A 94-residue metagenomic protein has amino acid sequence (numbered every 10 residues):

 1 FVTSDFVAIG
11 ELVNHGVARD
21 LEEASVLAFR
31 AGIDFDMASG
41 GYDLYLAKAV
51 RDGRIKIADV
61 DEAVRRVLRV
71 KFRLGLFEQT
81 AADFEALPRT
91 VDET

Functional and structural regions predicted by a protein language model:
V2-T3: Residue-level marker for buried hydrophobic side chains located in beta-strands that build the well-ordered beta-sheet
F6: Active-site metal-binding loops of divalent metal-dependent hydrolases
E11: Conserved active-site neighborhood of enzyme catalytic/cofactor-binding cores
N14-T94: Preference for extracellular/luminal or secreted protein segments
